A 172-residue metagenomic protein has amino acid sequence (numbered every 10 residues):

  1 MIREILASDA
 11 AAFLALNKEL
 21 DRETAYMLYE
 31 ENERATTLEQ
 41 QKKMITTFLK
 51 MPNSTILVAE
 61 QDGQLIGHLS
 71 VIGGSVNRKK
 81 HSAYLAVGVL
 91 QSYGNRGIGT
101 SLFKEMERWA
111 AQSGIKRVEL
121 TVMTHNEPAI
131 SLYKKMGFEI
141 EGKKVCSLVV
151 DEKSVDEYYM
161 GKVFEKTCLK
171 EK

Functional and structural regions predicted by a protein language model:
M1-A15: A short beta-loop-alpha structural element at the N-terminal edge of CoA-dependent acyl/N-acetyltransferase catalytic
A7, D21, E33-S92, F103 (+1 more regions): Acetyl-CoA-dependent GNAT
A25-N32: A short, aromatic/hydrophobic, helix- or strand-capping loop or linear motif that either lines the entrance/gate
V58, S70, Y84-G88, G97 (+3 more regions): Conserved beta-strand segments that form the floor/walls of ligand-binding pockets within enzyme and binding domains
R96, T100, Q112, H125-G142: Conserved active-site alpha-helix within GNAT-family acetyltransferase domains
F103, A110-T121: Conserved GNAT acetyl-CoA-binding A-motif
E119-M123, K134, E139-V155: Conserved catalytic-core motifs of GNAT/GCN5-like acyltransferases
K153-K172: Terminal substrate-recognition subdomain of acyl/acetyltransferases
